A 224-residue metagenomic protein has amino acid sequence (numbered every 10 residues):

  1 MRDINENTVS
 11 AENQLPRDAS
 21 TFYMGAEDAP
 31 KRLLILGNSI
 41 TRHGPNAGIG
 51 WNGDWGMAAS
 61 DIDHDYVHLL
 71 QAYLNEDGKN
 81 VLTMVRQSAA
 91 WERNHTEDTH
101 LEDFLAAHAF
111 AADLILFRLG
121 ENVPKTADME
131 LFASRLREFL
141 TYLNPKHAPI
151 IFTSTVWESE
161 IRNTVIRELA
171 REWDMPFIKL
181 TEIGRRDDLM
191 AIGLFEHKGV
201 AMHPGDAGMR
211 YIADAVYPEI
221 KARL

Functional and structural regions predicted by a protein language model:
M1-A19, R210-L224: Conserved catalytic region of serine esterases and O-acyltransferases that act on ester linkages in lipids
L15-L34, R42-A127: Conserved SGNH/GDSL esterase-like catalytic core that processes O-acyl groups on lipids and polysaccharides
L36-G37, T153: Short hydrophobic segments within beta-strands
A58-I62, Y66, A127-L131, E158 (+2 more regions): Extracytoplasmic/periplasmic, Sec-exported soluble proteins
L82-M84, P149, D174-P176: Conserved beta-strand segments of alpha/beta enzyme cores
T99-H100, M129-E138: Charged helix-capping and loop-helix junction motifs
L116-N122, R137-E168, E172: Active-site segments of SGNH/GDSL-like serine hydrolases that catalyze O-acetyl group transfer/hydrolysis on lipids
V156-L224: Catalytic His-Asp segment of secreted/periplasmic serine-dependent ester chemistry enzymes
